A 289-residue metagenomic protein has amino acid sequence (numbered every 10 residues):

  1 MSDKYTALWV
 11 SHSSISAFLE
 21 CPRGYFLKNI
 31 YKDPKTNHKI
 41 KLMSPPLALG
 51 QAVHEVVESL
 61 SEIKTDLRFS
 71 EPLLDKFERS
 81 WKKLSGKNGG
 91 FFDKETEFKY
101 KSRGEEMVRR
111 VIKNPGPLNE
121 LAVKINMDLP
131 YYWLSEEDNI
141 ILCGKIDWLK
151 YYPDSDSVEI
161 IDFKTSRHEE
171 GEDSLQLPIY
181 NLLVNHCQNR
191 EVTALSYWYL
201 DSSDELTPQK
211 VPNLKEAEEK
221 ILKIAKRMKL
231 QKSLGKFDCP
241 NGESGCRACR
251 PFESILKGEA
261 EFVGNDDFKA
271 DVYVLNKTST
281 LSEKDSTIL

Functional and structural regions predicted by a protein language model:
M1-L289: RecB-family 4Fe-4S metal-dependent nuclease core
